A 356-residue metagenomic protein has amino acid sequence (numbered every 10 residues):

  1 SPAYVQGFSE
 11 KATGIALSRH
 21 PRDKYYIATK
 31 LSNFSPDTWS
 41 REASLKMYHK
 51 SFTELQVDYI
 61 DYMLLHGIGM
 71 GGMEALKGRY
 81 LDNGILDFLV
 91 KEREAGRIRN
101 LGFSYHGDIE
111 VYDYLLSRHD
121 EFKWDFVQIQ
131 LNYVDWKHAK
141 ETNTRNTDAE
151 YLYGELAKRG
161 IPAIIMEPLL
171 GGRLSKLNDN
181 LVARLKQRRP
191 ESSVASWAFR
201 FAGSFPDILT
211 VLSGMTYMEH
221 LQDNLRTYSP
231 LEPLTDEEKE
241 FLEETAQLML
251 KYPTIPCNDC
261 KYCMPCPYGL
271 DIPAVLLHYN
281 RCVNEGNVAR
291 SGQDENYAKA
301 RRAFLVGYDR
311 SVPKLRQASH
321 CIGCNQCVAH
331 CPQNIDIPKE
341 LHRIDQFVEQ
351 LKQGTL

Functional and structural regions predicted by a protein language model:
S1-Y25, D58, F88-E94: N-terminal binding-site loop/beta-alpha segment at the start of enzyme catalytic domains that lines or forms
R22-Y25, D58-Y62, R99-N100, K123-F126: Short acidic capping loops at alpha-helix termini that bridge into adjacent secondary structure
D23-P36, L65, I129-L131: A short, structured active-site edge motif that brings together acidic residues
T38-H49: Glycine-rich anion/phosphate-binding loops
F52-K77: Active-site groove signature of glycoside hydrolases
I68-L270, A274-L277, N284-F304, A329 (+1 more regions): Beta/alpha (TIM)-barrel catalytic core signal, keyed to glycine-rich beta->alpha loops juxtaposed to Asp/Glu that bind
E285-C324, Q350-L356: Short Fe-S-cluster ligation motifs
R316-K339: Short flanking/linker segments adjacent to small metal-binding domains or redox-active Cys/His motifs
